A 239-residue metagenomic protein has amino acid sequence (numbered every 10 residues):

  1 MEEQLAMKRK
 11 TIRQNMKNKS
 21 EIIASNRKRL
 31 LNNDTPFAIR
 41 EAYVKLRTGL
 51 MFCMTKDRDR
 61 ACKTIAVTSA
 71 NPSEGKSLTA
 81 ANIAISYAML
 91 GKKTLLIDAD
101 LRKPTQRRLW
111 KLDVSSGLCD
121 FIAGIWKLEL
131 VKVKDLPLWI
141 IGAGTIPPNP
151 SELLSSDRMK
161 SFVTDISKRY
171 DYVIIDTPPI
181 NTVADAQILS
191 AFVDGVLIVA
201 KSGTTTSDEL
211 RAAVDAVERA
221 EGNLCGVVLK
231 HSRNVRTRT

Functional and structural regions predicted by a protein language model:
E2-S25, R211-T239: Hydrophobic micro-sites
S25-D57, F121, L128-K134: Extended, non-globular alpha-helical segments
P36-L101, T105-R108: Walker A/P-loop phosphate-binding motif and the immediately C-terminal alpha-helix
Y87-A143, T205: Phosphate-binding loop that captures ATP/GTP phosphates
L101-K103, T145-P148, I180-N181, G203-T206 (+1 more regions): Conserved nucleotide-binding/hydrolysis micro-motifs of P-loop NTPases
A143-A184: Phosphate-binding/switch loop-helix module in NTP-utilizing enzymes
K168, A184-G203: Inter-motif core of Ras-like GTPase G domains
